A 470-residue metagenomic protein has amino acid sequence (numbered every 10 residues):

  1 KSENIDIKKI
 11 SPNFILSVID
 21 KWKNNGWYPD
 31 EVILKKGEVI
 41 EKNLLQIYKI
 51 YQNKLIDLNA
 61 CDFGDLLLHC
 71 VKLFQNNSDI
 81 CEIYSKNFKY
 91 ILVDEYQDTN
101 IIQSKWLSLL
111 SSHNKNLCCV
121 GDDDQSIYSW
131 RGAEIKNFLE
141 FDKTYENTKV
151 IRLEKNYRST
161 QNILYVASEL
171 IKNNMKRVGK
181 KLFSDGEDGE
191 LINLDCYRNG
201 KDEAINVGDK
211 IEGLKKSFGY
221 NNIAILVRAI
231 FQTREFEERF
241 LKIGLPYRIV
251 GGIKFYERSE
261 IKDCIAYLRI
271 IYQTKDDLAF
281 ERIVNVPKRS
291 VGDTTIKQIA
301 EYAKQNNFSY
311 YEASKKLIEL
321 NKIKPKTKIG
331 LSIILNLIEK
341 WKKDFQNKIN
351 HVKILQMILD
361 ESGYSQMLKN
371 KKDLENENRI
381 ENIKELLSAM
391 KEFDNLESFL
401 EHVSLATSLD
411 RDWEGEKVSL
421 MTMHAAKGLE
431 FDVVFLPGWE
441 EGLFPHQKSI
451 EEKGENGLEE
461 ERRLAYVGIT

Functional and structural regions predicted by a protein language model:
K1-I10, P29-V39, K54-N59, E146-I151 (+6 more regions): Short, polar/flexible loop-turn hinges at active-site or ligand-entry regions and domain interfaces
K1-K23, P29-K35, V39-K42, Q46 (+3 more regions): Conserved P-loop NTPase-based nucleic-acid remodeling module centered on helicase motor cores
L34-G37, G219, T233-L245, R258 (+1 more regions): Conserved helicase C-terminal RecA-like lobe
G37-E140, K155-S159, I358: Conserved helicase NTPase motor core
H113-N116, D122-D124, Y145-V150, D188-I192 (+5 more regions): Short glycine-/polar-rich loops that comprise or flank the Walker A/P-loop and associated switch/sensor motifs
G121-D124, R131-I135, K155-Y157, S168 (+4 more regions): A short beta-strand-to-loop transition that corresponds to the Sensor-1 phosphate-sensing loop of AAA+ P-loop ATPases
D124-S129, R158-S159, I249-Y272, V284: Short alpha-helix plus adjacent loop in nuclease-associated cores
E146-K149, E154-P246, R269-Q273, Q305 (+2 more regions): Helicase P-loop NTPase motor core
